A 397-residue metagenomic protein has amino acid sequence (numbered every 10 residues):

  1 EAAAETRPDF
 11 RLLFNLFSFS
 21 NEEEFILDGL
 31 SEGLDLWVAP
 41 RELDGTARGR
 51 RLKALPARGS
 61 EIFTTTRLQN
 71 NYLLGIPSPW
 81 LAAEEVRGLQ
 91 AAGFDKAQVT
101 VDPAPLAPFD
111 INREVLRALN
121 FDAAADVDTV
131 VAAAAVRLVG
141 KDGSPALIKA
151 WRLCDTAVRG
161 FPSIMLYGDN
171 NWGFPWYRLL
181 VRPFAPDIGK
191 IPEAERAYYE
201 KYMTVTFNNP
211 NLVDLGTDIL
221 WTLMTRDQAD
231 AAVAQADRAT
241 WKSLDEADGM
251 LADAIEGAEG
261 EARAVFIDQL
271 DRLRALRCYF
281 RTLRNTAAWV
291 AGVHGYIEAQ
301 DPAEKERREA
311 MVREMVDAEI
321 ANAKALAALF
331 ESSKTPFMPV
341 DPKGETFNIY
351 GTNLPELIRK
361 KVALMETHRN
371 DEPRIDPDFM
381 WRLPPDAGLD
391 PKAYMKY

Functional and structural regions predicted by a protein language model:
E1-Y397: Substrate-binding groove of N-acetylhexosamine-processing glycoside hydrolases
